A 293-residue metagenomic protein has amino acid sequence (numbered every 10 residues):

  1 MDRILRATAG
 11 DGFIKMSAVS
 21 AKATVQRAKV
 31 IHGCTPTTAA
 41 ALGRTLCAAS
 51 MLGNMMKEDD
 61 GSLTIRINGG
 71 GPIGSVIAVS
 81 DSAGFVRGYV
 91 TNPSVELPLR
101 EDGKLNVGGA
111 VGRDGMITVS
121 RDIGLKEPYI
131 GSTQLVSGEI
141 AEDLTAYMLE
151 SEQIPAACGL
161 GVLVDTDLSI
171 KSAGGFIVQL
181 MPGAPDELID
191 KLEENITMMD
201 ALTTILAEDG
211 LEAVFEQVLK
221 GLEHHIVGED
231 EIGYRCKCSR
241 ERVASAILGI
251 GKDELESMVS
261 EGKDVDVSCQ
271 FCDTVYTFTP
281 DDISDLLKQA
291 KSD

Functional and structural regions predicted by a protein language model:
M1-G228: Interaction interfaces in information-processing and related assembly proteins
T197-D293: Cys/His-clustered metal-coordination modules, chiefly Zn-binding fingers
